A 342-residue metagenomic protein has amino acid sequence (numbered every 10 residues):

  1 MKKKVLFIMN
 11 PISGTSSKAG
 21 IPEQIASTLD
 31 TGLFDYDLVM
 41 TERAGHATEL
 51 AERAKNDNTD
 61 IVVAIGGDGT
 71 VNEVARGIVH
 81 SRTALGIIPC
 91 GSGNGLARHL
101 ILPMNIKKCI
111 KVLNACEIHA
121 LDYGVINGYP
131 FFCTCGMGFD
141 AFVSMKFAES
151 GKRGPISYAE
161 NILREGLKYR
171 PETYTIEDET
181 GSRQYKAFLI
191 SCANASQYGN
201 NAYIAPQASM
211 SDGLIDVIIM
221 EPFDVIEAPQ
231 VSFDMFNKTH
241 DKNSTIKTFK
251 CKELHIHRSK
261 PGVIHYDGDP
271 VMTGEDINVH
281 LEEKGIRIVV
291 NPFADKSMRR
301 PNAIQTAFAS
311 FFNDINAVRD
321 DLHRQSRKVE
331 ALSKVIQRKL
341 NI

Functional and structural regions predicted by a protein language model:
M1-V62, D295, Q305-N316, E330-I342: ATP/NTP phosphate-donor binding region
K18, S209, I219-I342: ATP/nucleoside-binding phosphotransfer catalytic cores, i.e., glycine-rich phosphate-binding loops
G32, H80-A84, I88-C192: Catalytic core of DAGKc-family lipid kinases
A47, G69-V74: Short glycine/serine/threonine-rich phosphate/pyrophosphate-binding segments that cradle anionic phosphate groups
A64-D68: N-terminal glycine-rich "phosphate-gripper" loop used for MgATP/nucleotide binding and carboxylate activation
G136, D140, S191-I204, P270: Glycine-rich phosphate/pyrophosphate-binding beta-alpha loops
E149-S157, P206-E227: Gly/Ser/Thr-rich active-site loops/lids in small-molecule metabolic enzymes that frequently grip phosphoryl groups
